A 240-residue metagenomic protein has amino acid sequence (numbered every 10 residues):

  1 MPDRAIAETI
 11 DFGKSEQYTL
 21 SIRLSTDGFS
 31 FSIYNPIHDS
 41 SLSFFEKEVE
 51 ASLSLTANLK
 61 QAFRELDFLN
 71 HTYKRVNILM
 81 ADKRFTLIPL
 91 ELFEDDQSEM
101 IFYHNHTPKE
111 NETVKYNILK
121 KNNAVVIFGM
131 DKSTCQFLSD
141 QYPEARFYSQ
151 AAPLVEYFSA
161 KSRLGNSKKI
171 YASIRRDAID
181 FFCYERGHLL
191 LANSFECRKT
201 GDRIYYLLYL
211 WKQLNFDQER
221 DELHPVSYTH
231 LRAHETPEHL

Functional and structural regions predicted by a protein language model:
P2-I37, S162-R186: Gly/Thr-rich phosphate-binding beta-strand-loop-beta motif of the actin/hexokinase/Hsp70
T26-L53, R186-G201: Short glycine-rich, Thr/Ser-proximal phosphate-binding strand/loop in the N-terminal lobe of ATP-dependent enzymes
D27-G28, D82-F85, Y228: Short, internal active-site loops enriched in acidic
G28, L119-F216: Small-residue (GG/TT-enriched) beta-loop-alpha framework at ligand/catalytic clefts
Y34, S40-V49, A57-S159: Active-site neighborhood for divalent-cation/phosphate handling
N215-L223: Short, surface-exposed connector motifs at secondary-structure boundaries
E222-R232: Glycine-rich phosphate-binding loops at beta-strand->alpha-helix junctions
H230-L240: Single conserved hydrophobic/aromatic residue that forms the stacking wall/gate of nucleotide- or nucleobase-binding
